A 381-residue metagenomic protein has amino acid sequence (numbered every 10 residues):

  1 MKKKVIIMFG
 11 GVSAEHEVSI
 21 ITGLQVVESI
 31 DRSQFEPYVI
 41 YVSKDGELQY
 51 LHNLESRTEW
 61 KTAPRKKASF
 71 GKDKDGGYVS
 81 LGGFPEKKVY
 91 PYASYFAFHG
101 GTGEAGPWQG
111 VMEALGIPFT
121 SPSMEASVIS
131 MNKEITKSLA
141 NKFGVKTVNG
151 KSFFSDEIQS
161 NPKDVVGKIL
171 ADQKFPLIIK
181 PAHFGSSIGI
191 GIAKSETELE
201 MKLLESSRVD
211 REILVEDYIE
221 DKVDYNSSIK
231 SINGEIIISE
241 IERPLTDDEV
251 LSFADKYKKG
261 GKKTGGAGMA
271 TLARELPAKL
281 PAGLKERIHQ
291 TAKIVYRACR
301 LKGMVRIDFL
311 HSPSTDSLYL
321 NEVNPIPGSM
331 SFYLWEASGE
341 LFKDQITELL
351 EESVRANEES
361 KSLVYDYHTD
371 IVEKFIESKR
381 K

Functional and structural regions predicted by a protein language model:
M1-T120, M124-E125, I129-M131, I135 (+1 more regions): ATP-binding N-terminal substructure of ATP-dependent carboxylate-amine bond-forming enzymes
K2-F9, S13-A14, I21-L24, F84-P85 (+2 more regions): Active-site nucleotide/adenylate-binding loops and adjacent lid/helix of ATP-dependent enzymes
P37, P118-F119, T147, L177 (+1 more regions): Hydrophobic beta-strand scaffold residues
G100, S187, P244-D247, N324-E336: Glycine-rich phosphate/pyrophosphate-binding beta-alpha loops
M112, A140-N141, W335: Structural element of the ATP-grasp superfamily
K194-G266, K279, G283, L318: Phosphate-binding site of ATP-dependent enzymes
E205-I213, Y257, K263-S312: A long amphipathic alpha-helix within ATP-dependent nucleotide-binding catalytic cores
A282-G283, P313-K381: C-terminal active-site "lid" helix and adjoining low-complexity regulatory extension at the edge of ATP-using catalytic
